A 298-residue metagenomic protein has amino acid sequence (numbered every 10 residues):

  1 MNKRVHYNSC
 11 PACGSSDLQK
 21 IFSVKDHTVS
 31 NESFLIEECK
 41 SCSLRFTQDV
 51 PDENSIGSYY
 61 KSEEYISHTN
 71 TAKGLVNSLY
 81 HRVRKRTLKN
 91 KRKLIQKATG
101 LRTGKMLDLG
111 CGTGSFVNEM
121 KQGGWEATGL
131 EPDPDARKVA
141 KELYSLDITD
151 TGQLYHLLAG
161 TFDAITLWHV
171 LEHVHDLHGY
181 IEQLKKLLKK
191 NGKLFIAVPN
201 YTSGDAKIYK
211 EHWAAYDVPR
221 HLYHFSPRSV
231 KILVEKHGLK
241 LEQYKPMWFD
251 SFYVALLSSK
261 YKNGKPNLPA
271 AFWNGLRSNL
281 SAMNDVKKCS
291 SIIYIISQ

Functional and structural regions predicted by a protein language model:
M1-G74: N-terminal juxtadomain amphipathic helix that follows a signal peptide/anchor or precedes a small N-terminal auxiliary
N2-N8, F22-T28, Q243-Q298: A C-terminal cap/extension of S-adenosyl-L-methionine-dependent methyltransferases that defines the acceptor-substrate
N2-Y7, T87-Y209, L222-H237, S291-Q298: Conserved SAM-binding loop
Q19, T128, D147-T149, E242-K245: General small-molecule cofactor/ligand-binding pocket signal
S33, A214-R228: Acceptor-substrate binding/catalytic loop of class I
L35-I36, K138, E142-L146, L256-K260: Short low-complexity, flexible loop/linker segments enriched in glycine and/or proline with clustered acidic
K73-V76, Y209-V218, L256-G264: Short glycine/proline- and charge-enriched loop/turn segments that cap or connect secondary-structure elements
L75-K91: Conserved SAM-binding loop and adjacent beta-strand
